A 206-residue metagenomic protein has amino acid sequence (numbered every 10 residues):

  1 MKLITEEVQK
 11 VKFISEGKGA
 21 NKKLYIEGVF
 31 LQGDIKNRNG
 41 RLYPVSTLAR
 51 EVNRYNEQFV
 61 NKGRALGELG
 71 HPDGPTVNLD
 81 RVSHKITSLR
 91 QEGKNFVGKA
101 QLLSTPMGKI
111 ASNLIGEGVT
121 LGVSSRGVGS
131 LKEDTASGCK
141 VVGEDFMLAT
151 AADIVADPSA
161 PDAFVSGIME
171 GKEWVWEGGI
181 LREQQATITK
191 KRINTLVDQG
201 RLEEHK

Functional and structural regions predicted by a protein language model:
M1-K62: Polar/acidic, low-complexity leader/linker segments enriched in S/T/G and N/D
L3, K10-G28, L66-E68, N78 (+1 more regions): Residue microenvironments linked to proteolytic maturation and disulfide-stabilized extracellular modules
Q32-N39, D73-N78, P106-K109: Short, surface-exposed beta-strand/loop "edge" segments at domain boundaries and coil↔beta transitions
R54-V77, V123: Short conserved beta-strand and strand-loop elements enriched in small hydrophobics with frequent Asp/Gly
